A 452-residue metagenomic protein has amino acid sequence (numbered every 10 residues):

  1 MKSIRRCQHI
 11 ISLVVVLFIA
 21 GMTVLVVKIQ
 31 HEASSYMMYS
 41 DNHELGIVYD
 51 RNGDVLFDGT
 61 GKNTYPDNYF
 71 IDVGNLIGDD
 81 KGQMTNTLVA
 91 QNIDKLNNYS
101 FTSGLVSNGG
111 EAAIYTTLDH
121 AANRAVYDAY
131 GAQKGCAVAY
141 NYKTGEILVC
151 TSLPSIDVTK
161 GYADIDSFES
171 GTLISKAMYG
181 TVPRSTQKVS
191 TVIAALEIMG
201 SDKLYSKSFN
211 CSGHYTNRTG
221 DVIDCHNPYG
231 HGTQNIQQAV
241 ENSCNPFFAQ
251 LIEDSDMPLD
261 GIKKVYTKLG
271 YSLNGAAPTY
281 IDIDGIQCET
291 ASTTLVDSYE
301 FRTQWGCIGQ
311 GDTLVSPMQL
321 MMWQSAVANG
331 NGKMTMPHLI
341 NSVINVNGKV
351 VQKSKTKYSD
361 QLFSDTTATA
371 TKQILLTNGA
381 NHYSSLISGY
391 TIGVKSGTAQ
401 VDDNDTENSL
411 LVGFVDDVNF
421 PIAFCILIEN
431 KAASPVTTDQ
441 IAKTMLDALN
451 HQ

Functional and structural regions predicted by a protein language model:
M1-D164, T172, G180, S185 (+3 more regions): Periplasmic/cell-envelope proteins involved in peptidoglycan metabolism and beta-lactam response
K143-S185, S190-N430: Beta-lactam-recognizing serine transpeptidase/beta-lactamase-like catalytic domain environment
